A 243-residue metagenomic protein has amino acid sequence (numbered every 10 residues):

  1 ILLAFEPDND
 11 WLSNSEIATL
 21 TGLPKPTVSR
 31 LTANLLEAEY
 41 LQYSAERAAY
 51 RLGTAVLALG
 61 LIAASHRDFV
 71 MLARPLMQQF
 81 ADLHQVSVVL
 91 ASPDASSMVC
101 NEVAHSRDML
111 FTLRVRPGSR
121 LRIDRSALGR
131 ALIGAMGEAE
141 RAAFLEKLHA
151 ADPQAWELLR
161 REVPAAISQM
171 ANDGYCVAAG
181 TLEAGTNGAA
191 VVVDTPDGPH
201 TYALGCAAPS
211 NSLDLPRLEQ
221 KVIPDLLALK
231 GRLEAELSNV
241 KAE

Functional and structural regions predicted by a protein language model:
I1-H66, V70-M71, G231-N239: N-terminal helix-turn-helix
A4, L20, M71-L83, V89 (+4 more regions): Amphipathic alpha-helical regulatory segments at dimerization interfaces that relay allosteric signals between sensory
L41-Y43, L90-A91, V193: A structural signal for short hydrophobic beta-strand segments in well-ordered beta-sheet cores
R47-K147: Amphipathic alpha-helical effector-binding/dimerization core of metabolite-sensing transcriptional regulators
V56-L59, A150-A151, P209-L213: A short, flexible beta-alpha/helix-coil linker loop
L72-F80, L145-A190: Short, basic/aromatic recognition patches
R160-V163, D173, A184-G185, H200-E243: Juxtadomain coupling helices with adjacent low-complexity linkers
A189-D197: A short, hydrophobic, proline-anchored segment that marks a local hinge/packing element in signaling and regulatory
